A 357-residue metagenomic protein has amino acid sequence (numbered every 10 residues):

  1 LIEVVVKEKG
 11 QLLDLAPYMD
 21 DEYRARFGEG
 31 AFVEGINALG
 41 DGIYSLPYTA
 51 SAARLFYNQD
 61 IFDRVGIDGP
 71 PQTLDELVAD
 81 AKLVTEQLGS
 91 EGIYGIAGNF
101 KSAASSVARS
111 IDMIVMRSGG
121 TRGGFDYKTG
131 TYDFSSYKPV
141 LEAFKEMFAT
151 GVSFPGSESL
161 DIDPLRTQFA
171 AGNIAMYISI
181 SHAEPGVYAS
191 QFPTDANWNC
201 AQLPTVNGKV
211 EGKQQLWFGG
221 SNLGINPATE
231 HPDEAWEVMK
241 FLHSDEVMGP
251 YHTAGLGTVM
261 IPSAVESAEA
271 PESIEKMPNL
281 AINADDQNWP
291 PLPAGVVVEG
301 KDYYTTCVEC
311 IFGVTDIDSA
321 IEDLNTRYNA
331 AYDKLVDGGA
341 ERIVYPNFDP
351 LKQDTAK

Functional and structural regions predicted by a protein language model:
L1, I162, S179-P185, Q202-P204 (+1 more regions): Beta->alpha turn/N-cap motifs
L1-A52, G89, Y94, V107-R109 (+3 more regions): Hinge/lid segment of periplasmic solute-binding proteins
L1-G28, D63-Q72, T167-Q168, G172-M176 (+1 more regions): Extracytoplasmic "Venus flytrap"/periplasmic binding protein-like
A16-E29, L88, G95, F100-K101 (+5 more regions): Short, solvent-exposed loop/beta-turn-alpha elements that line the ligand-binding surface or hinge of extracytoplasmic
I36, A201-T205, T253-I311, D337-K357: Long, aromatic- and glycine/proline-rich binding clefts that accommodate carbohydrate-like moieties
D41, R64-V65, T150-V152, S190-G257: Extracytoplasmic/periplasmic substrate-recognition and gating elements
L74-V78, G156-A170: Short helix-initiation/N-cap motifs at beta->coil->alpha
A81-K82, D126-E158, L203-V206: Glycine-centered hinge/linker elements that transmit conformational signals in sensory and ligand-binding systems
